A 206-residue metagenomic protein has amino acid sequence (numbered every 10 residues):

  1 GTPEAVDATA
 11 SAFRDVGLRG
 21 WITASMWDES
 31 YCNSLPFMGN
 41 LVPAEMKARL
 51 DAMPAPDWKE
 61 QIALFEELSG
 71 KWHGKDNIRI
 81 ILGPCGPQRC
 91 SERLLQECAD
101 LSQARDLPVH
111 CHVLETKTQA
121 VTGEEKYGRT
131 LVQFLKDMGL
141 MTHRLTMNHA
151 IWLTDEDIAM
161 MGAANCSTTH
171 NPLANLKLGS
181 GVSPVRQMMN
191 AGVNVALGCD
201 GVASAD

Functional and structural regions predicted by a protein language model:
T2-A150: Metal-coordinating catalytic core of metallo-dependent amide/deamination hydrolases
L140-D206: Active-site-adjacent C-terminal substructures of enzyme catalytic domains
